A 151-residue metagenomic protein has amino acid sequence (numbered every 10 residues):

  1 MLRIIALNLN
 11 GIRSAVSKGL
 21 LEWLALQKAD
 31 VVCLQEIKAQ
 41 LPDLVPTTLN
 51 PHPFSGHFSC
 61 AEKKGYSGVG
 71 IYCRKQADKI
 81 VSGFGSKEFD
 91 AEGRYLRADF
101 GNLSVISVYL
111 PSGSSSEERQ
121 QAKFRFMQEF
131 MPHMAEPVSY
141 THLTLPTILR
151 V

Functional and structural regions predicted by a protein language model:
M1-P51, A61, Y66-V69: N-terminal, active-site-proximal structural segment of metallo-dependent hydrolase catalytic domains
L7-S14, G83-F84, A122-F124: Short, flexible loop segments at the rims of nucleotide/cofactor-binding pockets, characterized by
V16-S17, A91, F130: Amphipathic coiled-coil/heptad-repeat helices and related helical stalk/stem segments that mediate oligomerization
I37-K38, V45-G113: Structured beta-strand-rich core segments of catalytic domains in phosphoester-bond hydrolases
Q120-Y140: A long, amphipathic alpha-helix that forms part of the scaffold/cap immediately adjacent to metal-dependent active
T141-T147: Conserved small/polar residues in nucleotide/adenosyl-binding loops
